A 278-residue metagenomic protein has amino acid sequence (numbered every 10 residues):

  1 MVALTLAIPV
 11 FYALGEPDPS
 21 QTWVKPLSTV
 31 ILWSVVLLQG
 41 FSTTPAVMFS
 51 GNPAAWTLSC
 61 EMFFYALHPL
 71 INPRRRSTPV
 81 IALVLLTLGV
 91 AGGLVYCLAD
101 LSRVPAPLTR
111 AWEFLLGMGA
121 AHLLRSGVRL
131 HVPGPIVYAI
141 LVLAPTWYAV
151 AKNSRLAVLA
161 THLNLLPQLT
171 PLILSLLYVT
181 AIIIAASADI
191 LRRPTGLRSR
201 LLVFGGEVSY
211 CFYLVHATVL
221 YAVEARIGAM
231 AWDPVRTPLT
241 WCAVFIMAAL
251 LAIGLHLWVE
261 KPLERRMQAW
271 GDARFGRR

Functional and structural regions predicted by a protein language model:
M1-T5, C60-P69, R110, G117 (+1 more regions): Conserved beta-strand->loop/alpha-helix structural units within folded catalytic cores of enzymes with alpha/beta
V2, S34, L83-A91, Y138-L143: Alpha-helical transmembrane segments
L4-C60, A91-L94, L98, L172-S187: Membrane-interface helix-loop-helix regions
P19, M62-Y65, L214, P234-R236: Short, charged low-complexity intrinsically disordered segments located at boundaries of structured domains
I31-G40, L67, T218, R226: Short hydrophobic/aromatic helix or loop-helix immediately within or flanking a transmembrane segment in polytopic
L37-L94, A111, R125, L255: Hydrophobic alpha-helical segments with transmembrane-like composition
S42-V47, I71-P79, S102-I253, L257 (+1 more regions): Alpha-helical transmembrane segments in multi-pass integral membrane proteins
F63, D100-S102: Extracytoplasmic loops and strand-loop junctions of Gram-negative outer membrane beta-barrel proteins
